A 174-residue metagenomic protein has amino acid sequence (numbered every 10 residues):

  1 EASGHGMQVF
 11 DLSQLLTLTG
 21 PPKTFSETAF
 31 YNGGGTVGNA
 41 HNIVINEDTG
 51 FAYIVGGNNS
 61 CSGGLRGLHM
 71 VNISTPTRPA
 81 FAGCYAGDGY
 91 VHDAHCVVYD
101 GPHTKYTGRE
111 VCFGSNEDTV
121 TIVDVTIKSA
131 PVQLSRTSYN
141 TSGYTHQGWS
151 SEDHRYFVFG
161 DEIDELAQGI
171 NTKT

Functional and structural regions predicted by a protein language model:
E1-T174: Feature marking well-ordered beta-strand scaffolds used for ligand recognition
